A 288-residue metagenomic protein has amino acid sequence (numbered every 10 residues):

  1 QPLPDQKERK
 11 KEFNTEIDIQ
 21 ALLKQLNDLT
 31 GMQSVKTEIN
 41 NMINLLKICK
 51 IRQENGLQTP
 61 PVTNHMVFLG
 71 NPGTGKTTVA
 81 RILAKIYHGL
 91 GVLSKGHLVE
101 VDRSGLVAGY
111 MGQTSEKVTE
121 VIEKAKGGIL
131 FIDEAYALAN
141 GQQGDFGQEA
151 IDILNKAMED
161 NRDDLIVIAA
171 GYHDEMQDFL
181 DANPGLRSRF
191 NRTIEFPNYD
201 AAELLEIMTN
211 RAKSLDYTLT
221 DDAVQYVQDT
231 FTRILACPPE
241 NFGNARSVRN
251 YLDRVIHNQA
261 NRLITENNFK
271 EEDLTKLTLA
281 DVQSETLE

Functional and structural regions predicted by a protein language model:
Q1-N14, V62, R162, I166 (+4 more regions): N-terminal accessory segments that target, anchor, or regulate ATP-driven/P-loop NTPase machines and associated
K11, D18, D28, L219 (+1 more regions): C-terminal helical "lid" subdomain and adjoining coupling/linker elements of P-loop NTPases
A21-N64: Pre-Walker A (pre-P-loop) alpha-helix and adjacent loop at the N terminus of AAA/AAA+ ATPase modules, a conserved
Q58-G96, E123, F190: Walker A/P-loop
L90-K95, E175-D181, R187-S188, F196-N241 (+1 more regions): Conserved C-terminal "switch" segment of AAA+ ATPases
G96-A125: Short glycine-rich substrate-engagement loop in P-loop NTPases that contacts/grips substrate
R103-T114, A137-Q148, T193-E195: Flexible beta-alpha connector loops of hexameric P-loop NTPases
Y136-I168, D174, D181-G185: Conserved catalytic/switch belt of AAA+ P-loop NTPases
